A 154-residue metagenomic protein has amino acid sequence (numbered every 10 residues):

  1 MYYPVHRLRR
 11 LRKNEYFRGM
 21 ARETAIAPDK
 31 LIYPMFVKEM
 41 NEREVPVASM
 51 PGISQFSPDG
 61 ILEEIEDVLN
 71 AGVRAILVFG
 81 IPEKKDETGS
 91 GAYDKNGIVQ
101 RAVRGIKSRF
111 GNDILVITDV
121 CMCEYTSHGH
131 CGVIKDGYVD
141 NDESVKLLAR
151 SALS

Functional and structural regions predicted by a protein language model:
Y2-H6, N14, E23-I32, K38-S154: Alpha/beta enzyme core
